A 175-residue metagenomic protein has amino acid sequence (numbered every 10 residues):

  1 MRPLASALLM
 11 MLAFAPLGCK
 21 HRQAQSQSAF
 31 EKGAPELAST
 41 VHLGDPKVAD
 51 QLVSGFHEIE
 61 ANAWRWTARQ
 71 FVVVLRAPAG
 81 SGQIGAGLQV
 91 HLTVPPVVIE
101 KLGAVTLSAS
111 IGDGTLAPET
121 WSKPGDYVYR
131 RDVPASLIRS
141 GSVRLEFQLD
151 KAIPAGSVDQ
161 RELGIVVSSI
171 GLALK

Functional and structural regions predicted by a protein language model:
M1-L8: Bacterial N-terminal signal peptides that target proteins for export
A15-G18: C-terminal motif of bacterial Sec signal peptides marking the signal peptidase cleavage site
K20, L107-I111, D126-R131, S169: Catalytic cores of nucleotide-enabled group-transfer and carboxylate-activating enzymes in metabolic and assembly-line
K20-G85, V97-E100, I153-K175: Glycan-recognition and processing domains
I84-L92, A109, Y127-Y129, I138-G156: Short, well-structured beta-strand segments within conserved domains
L92-V94, V133, L172: Hydrophobic beta-strand positions in extracellular immunoglobulin-like domains
E100-G114: Short, surface-exposed beta-strand/strand-loop-strand elements in extracellular ectodomains
G114-I138: Extracellular carbohydrate recognition and processing domains and analogous Trp-centered ligand-binding platforms
